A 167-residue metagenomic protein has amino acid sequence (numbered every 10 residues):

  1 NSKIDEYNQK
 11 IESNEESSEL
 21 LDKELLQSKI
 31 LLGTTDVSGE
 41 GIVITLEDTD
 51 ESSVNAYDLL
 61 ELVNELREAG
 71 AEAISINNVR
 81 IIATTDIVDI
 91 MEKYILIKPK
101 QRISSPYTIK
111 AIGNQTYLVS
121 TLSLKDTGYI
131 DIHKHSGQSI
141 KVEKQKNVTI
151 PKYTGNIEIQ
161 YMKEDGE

Functional and structural regions predicted by a protein language model:
N1-T45: Juxtamembrane "stalk/linker" segments
E15, K93-I97, Y153-G155: Short, charged low-complexity intrinsically disordered segments located at boundaries of structured domains
L26, S38-I42, G70-E72, E92 (+2 more regions): Envelope-exposed proteins and targeting segments
K29, D48-D50, T154: Short, well-ordered turn and helix-capping elements at secondary-structure junctions
I44, I109-A111, I150: Preference for bulky hydrophobic residues occupying beta-strand positions in well-ordered beta-sheet regions
D48-S139: Soluble extracytoplasmic domains of inner/organellar membrane proteins
Y117-E167: Extracytoplasmic/luminal low-complexity segments enriched in Pro/Gly and acidic/polar residues that act as flexible
